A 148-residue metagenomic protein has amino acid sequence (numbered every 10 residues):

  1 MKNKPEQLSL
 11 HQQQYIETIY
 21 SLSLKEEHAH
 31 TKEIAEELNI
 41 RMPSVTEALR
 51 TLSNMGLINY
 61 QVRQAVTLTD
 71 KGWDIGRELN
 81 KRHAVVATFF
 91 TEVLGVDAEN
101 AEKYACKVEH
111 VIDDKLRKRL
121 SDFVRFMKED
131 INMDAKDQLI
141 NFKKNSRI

Functional and structural regions predicted by a protein language model:
E6-I40: N-terminal helix-turn-helix DNA-binding core of bacterial DNA-binding proteins
E36, S53-N54, E92: Alpha-helical residues within the helix-turn-helix
P43, E99: Key DNA-contact positions within bacterial/archaeal DNA-binding proteins
S53-Q61: A short, conserved structural fragment
Q64-H83: Basic, amphipathic "hinge/linker" alpha-helix immediately C-terminal to the N-terminal HTH DNA-binding motif
K103, K107-I148: C-terminal regulatory/oligomerization modules of transcriptional regulators
